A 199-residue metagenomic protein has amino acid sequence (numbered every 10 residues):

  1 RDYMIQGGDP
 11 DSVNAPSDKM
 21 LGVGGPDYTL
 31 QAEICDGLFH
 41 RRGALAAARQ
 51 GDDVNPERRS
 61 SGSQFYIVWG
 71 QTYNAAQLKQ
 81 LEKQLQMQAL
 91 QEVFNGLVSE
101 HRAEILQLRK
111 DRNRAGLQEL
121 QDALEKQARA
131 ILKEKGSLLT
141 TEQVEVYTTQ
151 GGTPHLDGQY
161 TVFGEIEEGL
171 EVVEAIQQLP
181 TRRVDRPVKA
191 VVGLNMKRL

Functional and structural regions predicted by a protein language model:
R1-L199: Cyclophilin-like peptidyl-prolyl cis-trans isomerases
